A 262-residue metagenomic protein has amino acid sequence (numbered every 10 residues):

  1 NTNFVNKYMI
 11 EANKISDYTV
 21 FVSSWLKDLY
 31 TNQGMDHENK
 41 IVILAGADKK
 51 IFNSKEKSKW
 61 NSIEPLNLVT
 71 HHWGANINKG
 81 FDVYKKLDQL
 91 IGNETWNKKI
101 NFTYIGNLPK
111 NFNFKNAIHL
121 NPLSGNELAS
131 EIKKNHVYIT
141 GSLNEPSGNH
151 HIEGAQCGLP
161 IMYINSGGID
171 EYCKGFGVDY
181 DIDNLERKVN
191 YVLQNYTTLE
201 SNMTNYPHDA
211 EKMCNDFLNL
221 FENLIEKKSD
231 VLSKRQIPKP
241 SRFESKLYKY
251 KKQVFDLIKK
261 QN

Functional and structural regions predicted by a protein language model:
N3-F4, K14-N39: A short, active-site helix/loop in glycosyltransferases that binds the activated sugar's phosphate group
G46-E64: Acidic anion/phosphate-binding donor-loop and adjacent secondary structure in glycosyltransferase catalytic cores
K59-K79, K85-Q89: Conserved donor-binding/catalytic core segment of Leloir-type glycosyltransferases
L108, A117-I132, S147: Conserved active-site histidine-acidic residue motif and adjacent donor-binding/catalytic loop of glycosyltransferases
L143: Aromatic "clamp/platform" in nucleotide-sugar-dependent glycosyltransferases that forms part of the donor/acceptor
P160-Y163: Short hydrophobic beta-strand element within catalytic cores of glycosyltransferases and related nucleotide-activated
D170-Y191: Change "using UDP/GDP/dTDP sugars" to "using nucleotide sugars
Q194-K252: A charged, aromatic-enriched C-terminal amphipathic alpha-helix characteristic of glycosyltransferases across folds
